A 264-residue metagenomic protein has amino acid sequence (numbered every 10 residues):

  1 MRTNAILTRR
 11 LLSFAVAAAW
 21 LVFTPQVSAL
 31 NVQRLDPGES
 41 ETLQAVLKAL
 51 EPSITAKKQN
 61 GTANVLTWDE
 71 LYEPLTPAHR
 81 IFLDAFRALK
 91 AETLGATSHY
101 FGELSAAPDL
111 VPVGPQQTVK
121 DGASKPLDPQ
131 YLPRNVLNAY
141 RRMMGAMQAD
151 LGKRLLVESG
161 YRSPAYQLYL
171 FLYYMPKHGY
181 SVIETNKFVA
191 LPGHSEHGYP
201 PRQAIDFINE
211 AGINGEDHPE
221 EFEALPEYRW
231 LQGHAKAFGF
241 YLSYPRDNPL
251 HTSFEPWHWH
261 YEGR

Functional and structural regions predicted by a protein language model:
R2, P25-E158, Y173-R264: Extracytoplasmic cell-surface/polysaccharide-interacting catalytic and binding patches
V16-A17, V27: Cleavable N-terminal signal peptides
W20-L21: Hydrophobic core
R162-L168: Short, well-ordered surface patches within globular domains
